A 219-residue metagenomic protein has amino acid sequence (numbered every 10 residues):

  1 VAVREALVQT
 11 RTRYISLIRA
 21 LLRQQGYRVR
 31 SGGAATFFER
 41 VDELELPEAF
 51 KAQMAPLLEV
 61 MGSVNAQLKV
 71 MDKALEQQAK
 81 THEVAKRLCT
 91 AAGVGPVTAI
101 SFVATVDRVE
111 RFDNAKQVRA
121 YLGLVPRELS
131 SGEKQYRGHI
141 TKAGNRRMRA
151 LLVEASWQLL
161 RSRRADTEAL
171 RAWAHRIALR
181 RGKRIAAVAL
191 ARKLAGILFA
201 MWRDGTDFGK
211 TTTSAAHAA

Functional and structural regions predicted by a protein language model:
V1-R11, I15, R19-L22, V103 (+2 more regions): Short, amphipathic alpha-helical segments that act as regulatory/interfacial helices in nucleotide-processing proteins
V1-R87, D207, A215-A218: Glycine-rich, often acidic, oxyanion-interacting loops/wings at catalytic, nucleic-acid, or phospho-protein interfaces
A6, G26, L46, E76 (+6 more regions): Amphipathic alpha-helical interaction elements
T10, Y14-L17, T98, N114 (+3 more regions): Residue-level detector of well-ordered alpha-helical segments, enriched for hydrophobic/aromatic packing positions
Y14-I15, L68-M71, D107-R111, W157-T167 (+1 more regions): Short helix-capping/linker segments at secondary-structure and domain boundaries
Y27-S31, M54-L58, Q78-T81, A92 (+2 more regions): Conserved phosphate/pyrophosphate-binding and hydrolysis machinery centered on Walker-type P-loop NTPases, extending
R87-T90, P96, S101-L179, K183 (+1 more regions): Phosphate-backbone recognition surface of nucleic-acid-processing proteins
I177-A219: Basic, amphipathic alpha-helical segments enriched in Lys/Arg and hydrophobic/aromatic residues
